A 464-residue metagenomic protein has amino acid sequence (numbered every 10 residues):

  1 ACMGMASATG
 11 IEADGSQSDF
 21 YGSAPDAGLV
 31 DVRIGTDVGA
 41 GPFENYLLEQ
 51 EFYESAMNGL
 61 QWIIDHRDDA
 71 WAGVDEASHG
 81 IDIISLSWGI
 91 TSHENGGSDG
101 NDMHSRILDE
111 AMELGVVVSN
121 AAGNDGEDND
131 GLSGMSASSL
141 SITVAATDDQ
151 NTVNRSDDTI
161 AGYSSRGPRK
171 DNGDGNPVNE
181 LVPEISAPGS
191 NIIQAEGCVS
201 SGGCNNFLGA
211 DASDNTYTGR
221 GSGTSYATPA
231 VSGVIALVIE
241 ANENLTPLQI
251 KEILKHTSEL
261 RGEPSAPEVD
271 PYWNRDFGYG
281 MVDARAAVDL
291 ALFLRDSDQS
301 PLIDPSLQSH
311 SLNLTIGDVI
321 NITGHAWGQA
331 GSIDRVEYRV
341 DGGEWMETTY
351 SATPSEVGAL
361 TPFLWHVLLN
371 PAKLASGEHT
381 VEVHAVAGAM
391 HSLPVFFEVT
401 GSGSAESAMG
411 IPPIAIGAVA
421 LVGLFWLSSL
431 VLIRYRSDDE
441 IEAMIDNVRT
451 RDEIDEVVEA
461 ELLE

Functional and structural regions predicted by a protein language model:
A1-E54, A77-D82, E113, A137-S141 (+3 more regions): Subtilisin-like serine protease catalytic core
I63-S98, A121: Short acidic, glycine-rich surface-loop motifs adjacent to enzyme active sites
V74, I81-S85, A187, E240-H325 (+1 more regions): C-terminal subdomain of the subtilisin-like protease fold in secreted/lumenal serine endopeptidases
S136-A236, E240: Extracellular S/T/G-rich loop segment that most often corresponds to the catalytic His/Ser-adjacent loop
L302-A405: Long, low-complexity serine/threonine/glycine- and acidic-rich segments characteristic of extracellular
S402-V419: Juxtamembrane/start-of-transmembrane alpha-helix segments at the extracytoplasmic/lumenal side of membrane anchors
V422-R434: Alpha-helical transmembrane segments
Y435-E464: Cytoplasmic C-terminal tails of single-pass
